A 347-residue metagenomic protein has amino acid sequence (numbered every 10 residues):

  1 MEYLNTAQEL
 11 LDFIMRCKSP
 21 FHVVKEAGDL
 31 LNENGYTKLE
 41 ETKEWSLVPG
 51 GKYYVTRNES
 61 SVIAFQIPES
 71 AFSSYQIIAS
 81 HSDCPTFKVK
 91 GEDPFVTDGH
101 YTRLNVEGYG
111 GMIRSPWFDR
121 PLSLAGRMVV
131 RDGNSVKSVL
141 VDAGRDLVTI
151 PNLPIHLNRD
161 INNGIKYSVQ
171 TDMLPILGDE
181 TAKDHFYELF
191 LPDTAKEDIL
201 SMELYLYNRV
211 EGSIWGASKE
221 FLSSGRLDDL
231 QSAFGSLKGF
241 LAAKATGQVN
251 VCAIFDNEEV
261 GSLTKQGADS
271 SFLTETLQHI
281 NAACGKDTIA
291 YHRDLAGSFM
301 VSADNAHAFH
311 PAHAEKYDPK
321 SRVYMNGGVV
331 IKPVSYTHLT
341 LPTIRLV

Functional and structural regions predicted by a protein language model:
M1-F21: N-terminal capping segment at the start of a domain
K38, T42-V89: Acidic/His- and Gly-rich active-site-bordering loop/insert found across diverse amide/peptide-bond hydrolases
N58-A64, E69-F72, R131, V141-S224 (+1 more regions): Soluble metallo-hydrolase cores and metallopeptidase-like ectodomains found primarily in the secretory/periplasmic
S74-D160: A generic, well-ordered mixed alpha/beta core segment in the N-terminal half of proteins
S223-G261: Alpha-helical metal-binding/catalytic segments enriched in His/Glu/Asp
G261-L273, N305-Y317: Short glycine/threonine-rich loop-to-helix capping motif typified by GTGT followed within a few residues by an Asp-Pro
L273-A296, M300: A glycine-rich helix N-cap at a beta->alpha junction
T337-T343: Conserved small/polar residues in nucleotide/adenosyl-binding loops
